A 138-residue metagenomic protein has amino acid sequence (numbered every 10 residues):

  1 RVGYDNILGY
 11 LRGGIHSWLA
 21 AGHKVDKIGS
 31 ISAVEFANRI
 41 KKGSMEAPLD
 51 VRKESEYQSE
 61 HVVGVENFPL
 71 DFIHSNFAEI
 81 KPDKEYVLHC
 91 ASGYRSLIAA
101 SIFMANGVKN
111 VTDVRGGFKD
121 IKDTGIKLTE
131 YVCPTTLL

Functional and structural regions predicted by a protein language model:
R1-A47, V51-L138: Rhodanese-like catalytic fold shared by cysteine-dependent sulfurtransferases and DSP/PTP-type phosphatases
